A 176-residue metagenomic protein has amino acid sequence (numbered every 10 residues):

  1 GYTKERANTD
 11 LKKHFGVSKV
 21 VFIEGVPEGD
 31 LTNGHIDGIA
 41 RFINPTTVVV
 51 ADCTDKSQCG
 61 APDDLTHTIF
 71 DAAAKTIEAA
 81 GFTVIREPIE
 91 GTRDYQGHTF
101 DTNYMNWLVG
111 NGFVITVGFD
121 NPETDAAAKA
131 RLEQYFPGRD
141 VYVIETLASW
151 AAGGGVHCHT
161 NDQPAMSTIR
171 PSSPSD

Functional and structural regions predicted by a protein language model:
G1-D176: Histidine/cysteine-enriched polar flanking segments
